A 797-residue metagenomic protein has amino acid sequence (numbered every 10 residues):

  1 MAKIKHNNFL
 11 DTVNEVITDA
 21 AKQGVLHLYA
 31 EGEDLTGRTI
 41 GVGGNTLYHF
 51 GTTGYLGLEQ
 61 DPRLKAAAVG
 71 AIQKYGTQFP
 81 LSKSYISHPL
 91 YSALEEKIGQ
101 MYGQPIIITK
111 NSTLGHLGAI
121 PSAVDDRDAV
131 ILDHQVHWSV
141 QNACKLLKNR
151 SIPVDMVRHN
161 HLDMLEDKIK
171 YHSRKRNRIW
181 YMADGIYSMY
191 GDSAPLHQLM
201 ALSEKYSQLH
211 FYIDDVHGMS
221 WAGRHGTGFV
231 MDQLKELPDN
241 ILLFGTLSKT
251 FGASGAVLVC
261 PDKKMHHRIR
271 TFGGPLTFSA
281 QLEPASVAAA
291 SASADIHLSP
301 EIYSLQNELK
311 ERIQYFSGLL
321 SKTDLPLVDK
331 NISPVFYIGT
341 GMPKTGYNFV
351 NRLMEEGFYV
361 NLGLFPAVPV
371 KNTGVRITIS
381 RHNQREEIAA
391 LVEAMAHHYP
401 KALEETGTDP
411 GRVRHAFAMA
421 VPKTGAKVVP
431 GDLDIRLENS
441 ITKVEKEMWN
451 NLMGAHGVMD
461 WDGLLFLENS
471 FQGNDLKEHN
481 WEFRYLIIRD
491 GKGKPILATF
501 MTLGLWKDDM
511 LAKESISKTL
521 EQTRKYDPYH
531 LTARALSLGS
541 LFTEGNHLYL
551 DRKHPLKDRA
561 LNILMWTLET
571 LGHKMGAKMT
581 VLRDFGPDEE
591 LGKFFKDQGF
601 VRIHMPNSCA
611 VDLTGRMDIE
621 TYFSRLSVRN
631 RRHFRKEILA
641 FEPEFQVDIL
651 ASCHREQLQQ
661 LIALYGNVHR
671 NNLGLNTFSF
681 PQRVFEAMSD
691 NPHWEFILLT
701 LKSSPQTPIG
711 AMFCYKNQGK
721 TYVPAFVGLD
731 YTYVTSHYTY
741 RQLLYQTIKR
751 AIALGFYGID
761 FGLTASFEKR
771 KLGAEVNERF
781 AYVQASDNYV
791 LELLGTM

Functional and structural regions predicted by a protein language model:
P62, A66-G70, K74, E96 (+3 more regions): PLP-dependent enzyme catalytic core of the Aspartate aminotransferase-like
A66-N111: Conserved N-terminal alpha-helix of the aminotransferase class I/II PLP-enzyme fold
S122-W138, E166: Conserved PLP-anchoring active-site segment centered on the Schiff-base-forming lysine
D155-Y212: Active-site phosphate-binding strand-loop segment of PLP-dependent enzymes
Q233-R268: Active-site PLP attachment segment
Q281-E301, E308: Structural motif of enzymes handling amino- and sulfur-group chemistry
Y303-S317, T323-E356, A367, I379-R381: Conserved PLP-binding catalytic core of the aspartate aminotransferase-like
V428-T519, K525, E569, M579-T735: A conserved beta-strand-loop-helix scaffold within acyl/acetyltransferase catalytic domains
